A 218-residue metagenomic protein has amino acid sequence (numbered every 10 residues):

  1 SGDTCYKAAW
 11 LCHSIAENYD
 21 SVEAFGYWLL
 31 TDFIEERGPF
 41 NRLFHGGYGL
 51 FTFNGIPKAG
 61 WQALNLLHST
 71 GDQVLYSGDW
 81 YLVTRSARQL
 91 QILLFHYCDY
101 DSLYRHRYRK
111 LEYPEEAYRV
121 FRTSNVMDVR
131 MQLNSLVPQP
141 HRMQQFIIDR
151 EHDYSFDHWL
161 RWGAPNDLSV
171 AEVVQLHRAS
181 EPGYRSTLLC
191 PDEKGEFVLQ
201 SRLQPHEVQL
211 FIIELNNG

Functional and structural regions predicted by a protein language model:
S1-E36, L43-G46, L50-V74, T123-M127 (+1 more regions): Catalytic-core region of carbohydrate-active enzymes that cleave or remodel glycosidic bonds
V22-G26, Q91-I92, L210: Beta-sheet entry/capping signal
E36-G38, A87, Y154-D157: Short, solvent-exposed polar/charged micro-motifs at secondary-structure junctions
N41-R42, W162: Short, surface-exposed amphipathic charged segments that create phosphate/polyanion-binding patches used for binding
L43, G49, L90-Q91, F197 (+1 more regions): Short beta-strand micro-motifs in enzyme catalytic cores
W80-L103: Hard-cation-handling environments
F95-G218: C-terminal beta-sandwich/jelly-roll accessory domains of carbohydrate-active enzymes
